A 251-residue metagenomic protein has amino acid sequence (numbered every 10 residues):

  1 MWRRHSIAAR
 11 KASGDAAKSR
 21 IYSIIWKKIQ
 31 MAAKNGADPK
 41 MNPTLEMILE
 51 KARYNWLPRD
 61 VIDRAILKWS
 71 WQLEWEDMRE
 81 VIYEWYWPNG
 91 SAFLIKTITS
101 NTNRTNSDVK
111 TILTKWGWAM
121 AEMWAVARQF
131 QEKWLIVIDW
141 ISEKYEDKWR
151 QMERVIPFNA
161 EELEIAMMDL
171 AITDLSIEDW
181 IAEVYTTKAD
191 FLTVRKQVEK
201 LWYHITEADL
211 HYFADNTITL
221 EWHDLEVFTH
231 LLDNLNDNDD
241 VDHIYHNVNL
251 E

Functional and structural regions predicted by a protein language model:
M1-K148: N-terminal cationic and glycine-rich segments that engage phosphates or anionic surfaces
I138-Y145, E153-E251: Positively charged, low-complexity, intrinsically disordered RNA-binding extensions
